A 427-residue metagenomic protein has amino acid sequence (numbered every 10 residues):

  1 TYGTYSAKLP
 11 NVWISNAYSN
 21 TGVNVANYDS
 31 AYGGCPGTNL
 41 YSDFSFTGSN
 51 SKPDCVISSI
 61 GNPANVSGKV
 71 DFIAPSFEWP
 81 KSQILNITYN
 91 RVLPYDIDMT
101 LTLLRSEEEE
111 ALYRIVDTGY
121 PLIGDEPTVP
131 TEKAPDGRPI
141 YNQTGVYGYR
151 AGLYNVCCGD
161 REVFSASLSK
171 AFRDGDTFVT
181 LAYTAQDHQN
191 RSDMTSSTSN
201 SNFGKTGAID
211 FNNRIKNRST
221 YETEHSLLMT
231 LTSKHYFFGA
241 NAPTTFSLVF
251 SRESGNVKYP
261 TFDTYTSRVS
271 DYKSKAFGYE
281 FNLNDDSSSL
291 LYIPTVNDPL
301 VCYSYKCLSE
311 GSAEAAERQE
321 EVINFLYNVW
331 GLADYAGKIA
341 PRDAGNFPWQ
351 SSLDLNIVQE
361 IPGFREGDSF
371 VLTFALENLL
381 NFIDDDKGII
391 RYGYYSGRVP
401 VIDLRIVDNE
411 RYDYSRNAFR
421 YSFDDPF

Functional and structural regions predicted by a protein language model:
T1-C157, L332, G337, P348-Q350 (+1 more regions): Solvent-exposed loop/turn elements at secondary-structure boundaries
T4, R91, K170-F172, S233-H235 (+1 more regions): Residue-level signature of outer-membrane beta-barrel architecture
K8-N24, V66-K69, T100, E109-Y120 (+3 more regions): Outer-membrane beta-barrel and related beta-rich outer-membrane complex signature in Gram-negative bacteria
A17-P36, Y120-P139, N202-G204, Y265-L291 (+2 more regions): Surface-exposed loop/turn segments flanking beta-strands in extracellular/periplasmic regions
I57-S58, T245-R365, V371, S396-P426: Extracytoplasmic gating/loop element in the C-terminal half of outer-membrane beta-barrel translocons and assembly
I73, Q83-I87, E162-A166, H225-L231 (+3 more regions): Hydrophobic, lipid-facing positions within transmembrane beta-strands of outer-membrane proteins
T100-K258, V329: Gram-negative outer-membrane beta-barrel transporters
L376-N378: Gly/Thr-rich phosphate-binding loop signature of adenosyl cofactor/nucleotide-binding cores
